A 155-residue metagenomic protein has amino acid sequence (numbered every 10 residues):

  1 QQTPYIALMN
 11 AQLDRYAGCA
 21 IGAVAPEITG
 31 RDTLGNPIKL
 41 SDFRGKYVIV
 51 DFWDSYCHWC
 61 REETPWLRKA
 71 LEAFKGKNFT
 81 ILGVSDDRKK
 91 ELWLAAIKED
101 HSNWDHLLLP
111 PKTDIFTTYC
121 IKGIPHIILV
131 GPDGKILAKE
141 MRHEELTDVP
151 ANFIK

Functional and structural regions predicted by a protein language model:
Q1-I38: Oxidative protein folding and maturation machinery
I38-K39, L137: Generic structural signal for well-ordered beta-strand positions
R44, F52-K69: Conserved redox-active cysteine motifs that mediate thiol-disulfide chemistry, especially di-cysteine Cys-X(1-2)-Cys
R44-K46, G76, S102, I121: Active-site acidic short loop of glycosyltransferases
Y47-V48, P125: Alpha/beta-hydrolase fold active-site loops
V50, L82-V84, L107, I128: Conserved hydrophobic packing residues within short motifs/helices of P-loop NTPase cores of ABC-family ATPases
E62-D100, P111-T117, D148: Structural microenvironment flanking redox-active thiols in thiol-disulfide oxidoreductases
S102, L109-I154: Thiol/disulfide oxidoreductase modules built on the thioredoxin-like
